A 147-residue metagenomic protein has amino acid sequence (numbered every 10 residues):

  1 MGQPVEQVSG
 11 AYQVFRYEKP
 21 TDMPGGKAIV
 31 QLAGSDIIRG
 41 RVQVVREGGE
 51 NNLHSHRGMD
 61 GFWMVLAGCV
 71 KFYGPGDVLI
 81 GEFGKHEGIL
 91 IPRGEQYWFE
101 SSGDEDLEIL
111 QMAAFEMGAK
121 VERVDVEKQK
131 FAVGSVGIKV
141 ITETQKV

Functional and structural regions predicted by a protein language model:
M1-V42, N52-L53, E82, V124-V147: A short, N-terminal "cap"/entry segment at the start of jelly-roll beta-barrel domains of the cupin/DSBH fold
D36-I37, G58, D77, D104-E105: Short strand-connecting beta-turns/loops that link adjacent beta-strands
V42-Q43, L53-S55, D60-V65, G88-I89: His/acidic/aromatic-lined binding-pocket segments of jelly-roll/cupin-type domains and related regulatory beta-sandwich
V45-R46, S102: Solvent-exposed residues in well-ordered beta-strands and their adjoining turns, especially edge/terminal strands
M59-K85, E100: A short beta-strand-loop-beta hairpin characteristic of the jelly-roll/cupin
K71, G84-K85, R93-K120: Ligand-binding loop in jelly-roll beta-barrel domains
